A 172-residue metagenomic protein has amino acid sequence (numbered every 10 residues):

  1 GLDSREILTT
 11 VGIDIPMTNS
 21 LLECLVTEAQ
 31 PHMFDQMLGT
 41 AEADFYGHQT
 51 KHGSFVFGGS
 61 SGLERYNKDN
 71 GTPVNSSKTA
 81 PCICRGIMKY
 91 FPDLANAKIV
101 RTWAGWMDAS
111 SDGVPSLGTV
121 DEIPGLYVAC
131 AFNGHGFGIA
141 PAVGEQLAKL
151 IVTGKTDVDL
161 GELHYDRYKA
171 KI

Functional and structural regions predicted by a protein language model:
G1-D3, N75, T79-G86, F132 (+2 more regions): Mid-domain beta-loop-alpha active-site segment that forms a flexible, acidic cofactor/metal-binding surface
G1-F34: Central helical "cap/lid" subdomain
I7-T10, Q36, N67, G138-I139: Short glycine-/acidic-enriched loop or helix-start segments at secondary-structure transitions that form or flank
G12, S20-L22, E42, H52 (+1 more regions): A generic structural motif
D14, G86, Y90, L150 (+1 more regions): Change "in soluble alpha/beta enzymes" to "in soluble alpha/beta proteins
I15-T18, N96, G154-L160: A short alpha-helix-loop-beta-strand transition element characteristic of N-terminal alpha/beta dinucleotide-binding
P31-G125: Active-site lid/adjacent beta-loop-alpha segment flanking the redox-cofactor pocket in flavoenzymes
D121-I172: C-terminal lid/capping helical subdomain adjacent to the catalytic/cofactor pocket in oxidative enzymes
